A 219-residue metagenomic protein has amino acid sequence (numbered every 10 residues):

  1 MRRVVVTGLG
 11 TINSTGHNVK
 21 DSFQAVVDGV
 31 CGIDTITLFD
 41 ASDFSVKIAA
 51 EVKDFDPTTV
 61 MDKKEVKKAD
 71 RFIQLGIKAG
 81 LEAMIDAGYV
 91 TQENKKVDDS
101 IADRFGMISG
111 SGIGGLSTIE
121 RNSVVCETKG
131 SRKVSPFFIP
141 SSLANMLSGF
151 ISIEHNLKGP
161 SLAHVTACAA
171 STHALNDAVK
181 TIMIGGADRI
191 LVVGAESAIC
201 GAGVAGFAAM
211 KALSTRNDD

Functional and structural regions predicted by a protein language model:
M1-E65: ACP-dependent fatty acid/polyketide chain-elongation machinery
R2-R3, K63-R71, K180, R189 (+1 more regions): Basic side chains
V5, G76, G106-G110: Short, conserved beta-strand segments within well-ordered enzyme catalytic domains that often line or immediately flank
T11, A69, H164: Generic anion/oxyanion-binding catalytic loop in active/binding sites
H17, D28-C31, I36, I85-S100 (+1 more regions): Acyl-thioester C-C bond-transforming condensing/cleaving domain
K20, Q74-L81, T172, N176: A broad detector of short, well-ordered amphipathic alpha-helices that serve as recognition/interaction surfaces
L38-Q92, A144-K158: A glycine- and small-residue-enriched flexible loop/hinge segment at structural boundaries
A102-R104: A general structural motif
